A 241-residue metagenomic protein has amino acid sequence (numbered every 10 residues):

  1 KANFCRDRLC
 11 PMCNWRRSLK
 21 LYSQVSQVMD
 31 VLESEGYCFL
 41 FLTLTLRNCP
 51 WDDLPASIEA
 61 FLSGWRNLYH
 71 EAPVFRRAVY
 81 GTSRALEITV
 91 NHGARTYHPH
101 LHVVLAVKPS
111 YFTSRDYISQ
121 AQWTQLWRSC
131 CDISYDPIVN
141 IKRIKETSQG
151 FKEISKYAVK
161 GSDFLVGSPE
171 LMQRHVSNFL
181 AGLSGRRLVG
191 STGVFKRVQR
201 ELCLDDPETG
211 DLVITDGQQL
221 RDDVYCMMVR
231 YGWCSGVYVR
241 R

Functional and structural regions predicted by a protein language model:
K1-Y97, V107-R241: Right-hand nucleic-acid polymerase module
V103: Cys/His-coordinated zinc-finger cores
